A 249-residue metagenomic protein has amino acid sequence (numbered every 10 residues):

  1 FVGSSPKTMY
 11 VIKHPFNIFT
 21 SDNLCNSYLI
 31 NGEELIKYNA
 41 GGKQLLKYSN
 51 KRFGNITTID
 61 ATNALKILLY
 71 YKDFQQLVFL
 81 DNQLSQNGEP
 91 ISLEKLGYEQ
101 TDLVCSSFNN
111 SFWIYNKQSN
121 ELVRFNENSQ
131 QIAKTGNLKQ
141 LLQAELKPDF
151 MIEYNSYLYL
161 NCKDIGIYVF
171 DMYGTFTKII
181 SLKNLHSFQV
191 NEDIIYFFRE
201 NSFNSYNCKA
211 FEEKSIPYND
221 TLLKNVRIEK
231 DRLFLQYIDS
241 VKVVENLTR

Functional and structural regions predicted by a protein language model:
G3-K66, K72: Start-of-domain marker
S5-I12, K43-S49, Q86-K95, Q130-Q143 (+2 more regions): A short beta-strand motif characteristic of beta-propeller blades
K13-D22, F53-A61, G97-C105, Q143-M151 (+2 more regions): Repeated scaffold domains used in trafficking and secretory/extracellular systems, primarily beta-propellers
I18-N31, L65-Y71, L77, S106 (+7 more regions): Short beta-strand elements that form the blades of beta-propeller/WD-repeat-like and other beta-sheet-rich scaffold
I36-K37, Q76-V78, E121-V123, Y168-V169 (+2 more regions): WD40 beta-propeller blade core
Y71-N120: Hydrophobic alpha-helical segments and helix pairs
E99-M172, K178: A charged, solvent-exposed segment within the mature domains of Sec-exported extracytoplasmic proteins
G166-P217: Intrinsically disordered, low-complexity segments enriched in Gly and acidic/Ser/Thr residues that form flexible
